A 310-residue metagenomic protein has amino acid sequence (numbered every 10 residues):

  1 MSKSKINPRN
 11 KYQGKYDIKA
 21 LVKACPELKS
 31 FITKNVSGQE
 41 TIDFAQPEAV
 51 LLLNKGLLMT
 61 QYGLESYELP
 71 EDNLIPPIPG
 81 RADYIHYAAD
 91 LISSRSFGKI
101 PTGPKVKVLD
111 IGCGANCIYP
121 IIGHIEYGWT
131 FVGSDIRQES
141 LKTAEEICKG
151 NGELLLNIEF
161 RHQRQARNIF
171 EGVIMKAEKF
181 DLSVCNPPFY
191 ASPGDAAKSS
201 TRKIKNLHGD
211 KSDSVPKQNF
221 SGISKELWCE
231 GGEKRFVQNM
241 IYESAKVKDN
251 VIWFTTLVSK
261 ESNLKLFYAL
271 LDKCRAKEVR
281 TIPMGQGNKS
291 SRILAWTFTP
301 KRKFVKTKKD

Functional and structural regions predicted by a protein language model:
M1-I75: N-terminal auxiliary segments of SAM/dcSAM-dependent transferases
A49, P76-D83, C229-F236: Phosphate/oxyanion-binding active-site loops and adjacent basic polyanion-contact surfaces
G56-Q61, P79-K107: Conserved alpha-helix/loop element of class I SAM-dependent methyltransferases that forms part of the SAM/SAH-binding
L69, S259-K309: Class I S-adenosyl-L-methionine
N73, K107-C113, F160-H162, T255-L257: Extended hydrophobic secondary-structure segments that form protein cores and membrane-embedded regions
P101-A115, V132: Conserved class I S-adenosyl-L-methionine
A115-W129: Conserved SAM-binding loop of SAM-dependent methyltransferases across substrates and taxa, primarily the Class I
I136-Q138, E145, G150-T281: S-adenosylmethionine
